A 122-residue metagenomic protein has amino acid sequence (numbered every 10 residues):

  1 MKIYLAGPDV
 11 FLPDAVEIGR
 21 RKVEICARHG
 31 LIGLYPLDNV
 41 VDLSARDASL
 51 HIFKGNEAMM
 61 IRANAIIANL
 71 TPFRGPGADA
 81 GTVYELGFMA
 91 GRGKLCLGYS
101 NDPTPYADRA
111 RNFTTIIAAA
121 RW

Functional and structural regions predicted by a protein language model:
M1-W122: Conserved catalytic or regulatory cores that recognize and/or transform ribose-phosphate-containing ligands
